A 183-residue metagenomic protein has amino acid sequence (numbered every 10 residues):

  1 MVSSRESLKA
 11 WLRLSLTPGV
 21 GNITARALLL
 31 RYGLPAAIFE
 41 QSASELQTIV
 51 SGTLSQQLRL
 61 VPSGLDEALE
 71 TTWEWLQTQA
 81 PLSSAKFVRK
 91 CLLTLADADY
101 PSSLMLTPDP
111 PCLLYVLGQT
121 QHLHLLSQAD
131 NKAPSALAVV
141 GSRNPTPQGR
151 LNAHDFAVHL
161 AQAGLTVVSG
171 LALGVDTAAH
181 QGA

Functional and structural regions predicted by a protein language model:
M1-Q162: Short, positively charged patches
A157-A183: Phosphate/pyrophosphate-binding betaalpha-module
